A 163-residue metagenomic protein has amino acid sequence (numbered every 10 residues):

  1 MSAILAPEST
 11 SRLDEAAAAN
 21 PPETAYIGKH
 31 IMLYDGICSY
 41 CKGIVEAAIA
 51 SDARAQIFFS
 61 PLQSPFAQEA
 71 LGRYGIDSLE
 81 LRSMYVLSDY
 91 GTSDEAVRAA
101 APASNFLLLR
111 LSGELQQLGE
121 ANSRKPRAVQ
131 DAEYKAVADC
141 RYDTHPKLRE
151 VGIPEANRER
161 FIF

Functional and structural regions predicted by a protein language model:
S2-A18, P22-T24: N-terminal leader/targeting and pre-domain segments
I4, I31, K135-A138: Membrane-anchoring alpha-helices and their flanking helix-loop junctions
N20-Q56: Local sequence-structure signature of Cys/Sec-based thiol-disulfide redox active-site neighborhoods
Y34, S60-P61, S123: Active-site-adjacent beta-strand anchor residues
I37, S60, V97: Charged, low-complexity surface patches
A53-E69: Thiol-based oxidoreductase modules, predominantly thioredoxin-like and allied folds used for disulfide exchange
P65-F163: Thiol/selenol-based redox catalytic cores and closely related redox-interacting motifs
